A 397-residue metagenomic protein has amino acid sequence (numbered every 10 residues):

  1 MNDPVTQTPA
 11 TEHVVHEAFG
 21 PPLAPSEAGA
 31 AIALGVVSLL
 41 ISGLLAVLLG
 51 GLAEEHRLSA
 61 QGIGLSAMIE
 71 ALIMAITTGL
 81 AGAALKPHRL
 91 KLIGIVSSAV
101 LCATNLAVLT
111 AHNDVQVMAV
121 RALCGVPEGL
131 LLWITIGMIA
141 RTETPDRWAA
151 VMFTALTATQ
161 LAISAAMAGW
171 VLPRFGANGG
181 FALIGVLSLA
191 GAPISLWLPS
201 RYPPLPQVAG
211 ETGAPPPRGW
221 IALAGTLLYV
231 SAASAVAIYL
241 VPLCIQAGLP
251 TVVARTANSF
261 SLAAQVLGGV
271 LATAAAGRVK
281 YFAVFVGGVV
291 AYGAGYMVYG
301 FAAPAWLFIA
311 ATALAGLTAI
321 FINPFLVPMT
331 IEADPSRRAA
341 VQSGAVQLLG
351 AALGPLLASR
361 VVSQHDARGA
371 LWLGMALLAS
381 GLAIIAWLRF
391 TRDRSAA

Functional and structural regions predicted by a protein language model:
A46, R218-S259, A263-V266: Extracytoplasmic gate region of multi-pass secondary transporters
I76-H112: Conserved MFS/SLC helix-loop-helix module at the cytosolic interface between two early adjacent transmembrane helices
T77-L90, G268-Y281, V362: Helix-to-loop junctions at the C-terminal end of transmembrane segments in multipass secondary transporters
A122-T154: Cytoplasmic helix-loop-helix junction between adjacent transmembrane helices in 12-TM secondary transporters
L130-E143, I320-D334: Intracellular juxtamembrane helix-capping segments at the cytosolic ends of symmetry-related transmembrane helices
M167-V171, I184-P206, I384-R389: C-terminal membrane-cytosol helix-exit motif in multi-pass small-molecule transporters
K280-L326: C-terminal transmembrane helical hairpin of 12-TM major facilitator-type secondary transporters
P335-A367, G374: A late C-terminal transmembrane helix in Major Facilitator Superfamily
